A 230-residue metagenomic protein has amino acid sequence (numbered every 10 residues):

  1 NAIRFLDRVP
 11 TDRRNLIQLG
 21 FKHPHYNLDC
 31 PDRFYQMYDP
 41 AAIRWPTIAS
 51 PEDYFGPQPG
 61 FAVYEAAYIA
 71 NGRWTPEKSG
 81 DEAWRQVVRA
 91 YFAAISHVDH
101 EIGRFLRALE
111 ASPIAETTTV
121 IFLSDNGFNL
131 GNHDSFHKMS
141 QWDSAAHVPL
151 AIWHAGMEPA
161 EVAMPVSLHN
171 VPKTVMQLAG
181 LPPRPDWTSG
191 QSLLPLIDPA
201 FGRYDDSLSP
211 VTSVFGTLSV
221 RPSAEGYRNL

Functional and structural regions predicted by a protein language model:
N1, F5-T117, I121-P165, L178-W187: Active-site-proximal cap/lid insertion segments
N126-N132, P172, Q177-L230: C-terminal cap/loop subdomain of S1 sulfatases and analogous C-terminal strand-loop tails that border
S167-V171: An acidic site on a long C-lobe helix of protein kinase domains
